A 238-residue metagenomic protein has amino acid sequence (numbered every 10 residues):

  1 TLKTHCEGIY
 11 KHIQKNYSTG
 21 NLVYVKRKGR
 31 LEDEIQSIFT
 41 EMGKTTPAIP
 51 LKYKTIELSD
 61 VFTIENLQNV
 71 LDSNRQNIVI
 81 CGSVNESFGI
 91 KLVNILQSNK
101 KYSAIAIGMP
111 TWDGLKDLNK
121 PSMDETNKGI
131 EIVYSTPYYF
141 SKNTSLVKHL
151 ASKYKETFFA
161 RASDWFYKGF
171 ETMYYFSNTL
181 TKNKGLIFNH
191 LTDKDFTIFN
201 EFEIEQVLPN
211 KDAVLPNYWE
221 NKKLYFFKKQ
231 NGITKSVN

Functional and structural regions predicted by a protein language model:
T1-N238: Extracytosolic ligand-binding ectodomains
